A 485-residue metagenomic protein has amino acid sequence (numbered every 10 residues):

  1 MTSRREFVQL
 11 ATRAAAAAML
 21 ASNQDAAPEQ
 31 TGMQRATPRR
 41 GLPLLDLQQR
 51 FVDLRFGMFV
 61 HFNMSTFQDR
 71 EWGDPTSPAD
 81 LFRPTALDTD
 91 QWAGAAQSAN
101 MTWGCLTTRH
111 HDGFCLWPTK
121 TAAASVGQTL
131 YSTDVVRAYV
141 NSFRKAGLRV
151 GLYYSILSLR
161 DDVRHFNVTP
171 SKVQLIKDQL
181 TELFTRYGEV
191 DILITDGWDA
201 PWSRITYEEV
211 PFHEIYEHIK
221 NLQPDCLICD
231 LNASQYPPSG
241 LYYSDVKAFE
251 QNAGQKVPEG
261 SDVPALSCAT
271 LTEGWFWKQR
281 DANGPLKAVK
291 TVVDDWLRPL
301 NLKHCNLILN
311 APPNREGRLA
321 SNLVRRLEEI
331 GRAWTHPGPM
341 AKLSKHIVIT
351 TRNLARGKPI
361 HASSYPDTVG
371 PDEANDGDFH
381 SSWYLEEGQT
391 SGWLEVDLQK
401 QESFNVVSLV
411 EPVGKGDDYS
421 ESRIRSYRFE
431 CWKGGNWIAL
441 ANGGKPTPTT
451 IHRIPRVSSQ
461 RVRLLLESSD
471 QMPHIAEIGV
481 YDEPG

Functional and structural regions predicted by a protein language model:
M1-T2: Secretory targeting signals
E6-P28: N-terminal export signals
T12, E29-I360, S364, V369-G370 (+5 more regions): Mature catalytic domains of secreted/periplasmic carbohydrate-active enzymes
H336-F404, P412-R423, N442-P446, G479-G485: Disordered, acidic Ser/Thr/Pro-rich linker "stalks" and the adjacent N-terminal cap of the next globular domain
D418-G434: Short, surface-exposed beta-strand/strand-loop-strand elements in extracellular ectodomains
G435-A441: Surface-exposed loop/edge segments in extracytoplasmic proteins
R461-R463: Short, conserved beta-strand segments of beta-strand-rich sandwich/propeller modules, principally
L465-Q471: Short beta-strand-plus-loop segments that form exposed binding edges in beta-rich domains
